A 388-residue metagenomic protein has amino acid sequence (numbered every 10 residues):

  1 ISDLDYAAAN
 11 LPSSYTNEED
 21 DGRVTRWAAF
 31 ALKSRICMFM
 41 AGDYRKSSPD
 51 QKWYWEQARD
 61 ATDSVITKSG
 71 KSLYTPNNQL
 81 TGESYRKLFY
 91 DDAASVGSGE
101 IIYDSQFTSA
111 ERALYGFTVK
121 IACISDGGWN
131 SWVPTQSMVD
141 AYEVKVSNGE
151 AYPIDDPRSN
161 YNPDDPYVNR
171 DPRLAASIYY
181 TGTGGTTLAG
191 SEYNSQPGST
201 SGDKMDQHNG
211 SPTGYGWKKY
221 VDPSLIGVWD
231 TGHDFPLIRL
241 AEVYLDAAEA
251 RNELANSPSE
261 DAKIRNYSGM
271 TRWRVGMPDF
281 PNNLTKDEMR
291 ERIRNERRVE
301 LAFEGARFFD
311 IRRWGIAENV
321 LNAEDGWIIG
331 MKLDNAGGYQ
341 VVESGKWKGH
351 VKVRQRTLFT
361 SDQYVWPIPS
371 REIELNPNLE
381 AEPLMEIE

Functional and structural regions predicted by a protein language model:
I1-I121, N130, V146-E388: Acidic/polar-rich alpha-helix caps and helix-coil junctions
T135: Active-site-adjacent helix-turn-beta-strand microarchitecture at beta-sheet edges that either contains or buttresses
V139: Short acidic loop-to-beta-strand element that houses the catalytic metal-binding Asp/Glu of nuclease active sites
